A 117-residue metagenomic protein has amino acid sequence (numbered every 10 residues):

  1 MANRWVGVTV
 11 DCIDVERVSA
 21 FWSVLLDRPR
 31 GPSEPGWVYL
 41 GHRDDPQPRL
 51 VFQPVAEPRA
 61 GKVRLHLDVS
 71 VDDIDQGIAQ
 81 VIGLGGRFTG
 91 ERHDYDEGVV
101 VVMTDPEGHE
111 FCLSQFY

Functional and structural regions predicted by a protein language model:
A2-V10, G31-P32, Y39-Q53, I82-Y117: Vicinal oxygen chelate
W5-I13, E57-I82, V99-T104: Vicinal oxygen chelate
D14-P29, V81-I82: Amphipathic alpha-helical segments
R17, Q47, Q76: Short alpha-helical
R17, R28, K62-R64, R92: Basic side chains
R30-G31, R59: Short, conserved, surface-exposed binding loops centered on an aromatic residue
P35, D45-Q47, A60-R64: Short connector loops at helix/strand junctions that flank enzyme active sites, especially segments positioning acidic
